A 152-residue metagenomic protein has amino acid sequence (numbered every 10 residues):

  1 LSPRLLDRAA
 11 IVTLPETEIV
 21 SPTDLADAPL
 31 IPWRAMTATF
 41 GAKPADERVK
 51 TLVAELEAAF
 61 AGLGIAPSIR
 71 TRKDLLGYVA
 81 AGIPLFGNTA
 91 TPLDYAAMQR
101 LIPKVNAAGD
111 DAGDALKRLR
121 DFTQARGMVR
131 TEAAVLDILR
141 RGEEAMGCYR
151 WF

Functional and structural regions predicted by a protein language model:
L1-F152: C-terminal regulatory/interaction module of P-loop NTP-utilizing enzymes
